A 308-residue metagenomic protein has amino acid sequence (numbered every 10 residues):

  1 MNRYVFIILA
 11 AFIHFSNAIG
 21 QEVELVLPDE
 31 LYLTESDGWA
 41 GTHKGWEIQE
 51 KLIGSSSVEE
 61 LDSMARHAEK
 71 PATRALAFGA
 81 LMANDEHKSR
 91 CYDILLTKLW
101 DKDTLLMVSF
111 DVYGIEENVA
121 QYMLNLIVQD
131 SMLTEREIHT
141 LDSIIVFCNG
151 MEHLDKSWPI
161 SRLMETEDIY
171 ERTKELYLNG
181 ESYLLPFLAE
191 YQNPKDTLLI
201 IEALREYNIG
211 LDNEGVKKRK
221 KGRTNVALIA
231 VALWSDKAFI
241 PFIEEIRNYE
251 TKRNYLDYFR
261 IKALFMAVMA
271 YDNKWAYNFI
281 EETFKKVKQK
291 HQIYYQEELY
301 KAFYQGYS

Functional and structural regions predicted by a protein language model:
M1-V26: Bacterial Sec-dependent N-terminal signal peptides
F6, H14-F15, E298-A302, S308: Charge-rich, low-complexity terminal tails
E22-E30, G54-R66, H87-D103, T134-V146 (+5 more regions): Amphipathic alpha-helical scaffolding segments comprising HEAT/armadillo-like alpha-solenoid repeats
T34-G54, A75-N84, V108-M132, M151-E165 (+5 more regions): Structural detector for internal amphipathic alpha-helices that build alpha-solenoid repeat scaffolds
